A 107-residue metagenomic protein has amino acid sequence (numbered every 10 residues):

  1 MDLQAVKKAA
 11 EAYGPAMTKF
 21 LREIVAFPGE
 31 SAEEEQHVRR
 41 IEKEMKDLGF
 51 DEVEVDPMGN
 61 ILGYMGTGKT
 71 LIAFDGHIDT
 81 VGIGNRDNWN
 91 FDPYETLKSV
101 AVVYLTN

Functional and structural regions predicted by a protein language model:
M1-R86: N-terminal helical capping/dimerization or prosegment-like subdomains of hydrolases acting on amide or phosphate bonds
L71-N107: Active-site metal-coordination/substrate-binding segment of hydrolases, especially metallo-dependent peptidases
